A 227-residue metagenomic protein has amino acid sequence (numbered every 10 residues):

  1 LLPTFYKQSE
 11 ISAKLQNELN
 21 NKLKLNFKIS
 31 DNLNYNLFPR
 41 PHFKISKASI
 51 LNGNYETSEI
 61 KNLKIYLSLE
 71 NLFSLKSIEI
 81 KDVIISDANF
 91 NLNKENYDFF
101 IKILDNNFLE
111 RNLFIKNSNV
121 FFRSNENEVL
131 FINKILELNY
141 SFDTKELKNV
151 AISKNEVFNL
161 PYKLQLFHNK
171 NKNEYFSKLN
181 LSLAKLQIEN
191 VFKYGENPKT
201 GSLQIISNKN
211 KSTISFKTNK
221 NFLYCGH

Functional and structural regions predicted by a protein language model:
L1-L23: N-terminal type II signal-anchor transmembrane helix that functions as the membrane-insertion/stop-transfer segment
T4-Q8, S12, L33-N125, K134 (+2 more regions): Flexible beta-edge/linker motif
L25-D31: A short, amphipathic edge element
I78-D82, F176, T200: Outer-membrane beta-barrel architecture
A88-K199, S207: Elongated, acidic membrane-bridging lipid-handling scaffolds and related periplasm/extracellular "bridge/tunnel" systems
T218-K220: Periplasmic/cell-envelope proteins involved in peptidoglycan metabolism and beta-lactam response
